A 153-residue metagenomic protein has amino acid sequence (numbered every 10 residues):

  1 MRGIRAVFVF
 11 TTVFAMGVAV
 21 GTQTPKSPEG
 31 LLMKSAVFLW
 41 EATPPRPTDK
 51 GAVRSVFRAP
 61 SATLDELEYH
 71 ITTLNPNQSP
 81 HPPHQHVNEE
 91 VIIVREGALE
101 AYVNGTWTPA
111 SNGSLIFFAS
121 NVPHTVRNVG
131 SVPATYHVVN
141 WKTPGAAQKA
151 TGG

Functional and structural regions predicted by a protein language model:
M1-A6: Positively charged n-region of N-terminal signal peptides that target proteins for export
V7-G17: Bacterial N-terminal signal peptides
V20-E66, A147-G153: A short, N-terminal "cap"/entry segment at the start of jelly-roll beta-barrel domains of the cupin/DSBH fold
V53-F57, E68-H86: Conserved short histidine dyad/triad with adjacent acidic residue
L64, S120-G145: Ligand-binding loop in jelly-roll beta-barrel domains
V87-L99, N104: Glycine- and acidic-residue-biased ligand/ion/polar-headgroup-sensing regions
T106-N121: Short acidic-glycine-tyrosine-enriched beta hairpin
